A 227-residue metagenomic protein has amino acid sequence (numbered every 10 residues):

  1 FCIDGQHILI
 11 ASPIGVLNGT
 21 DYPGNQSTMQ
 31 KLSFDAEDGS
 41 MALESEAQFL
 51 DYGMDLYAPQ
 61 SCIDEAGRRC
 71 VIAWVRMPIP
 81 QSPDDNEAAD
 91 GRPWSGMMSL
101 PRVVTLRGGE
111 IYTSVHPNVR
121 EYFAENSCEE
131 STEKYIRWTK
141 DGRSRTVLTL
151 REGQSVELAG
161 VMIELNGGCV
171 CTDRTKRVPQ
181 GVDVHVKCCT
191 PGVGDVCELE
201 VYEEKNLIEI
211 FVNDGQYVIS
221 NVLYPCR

Functional and structural regions predicted by a protein language model:
F1, G5-G19, R68-V75: Hydrophobic core segments of beta-strands in well-ordered, beta-rich domains
N18-G24, R92-S95: Short consensus segments that form the blades of beta-propeller domains, in both extracellular/periplasmic
T28, S33-R227: Beta-rich accessory regions
